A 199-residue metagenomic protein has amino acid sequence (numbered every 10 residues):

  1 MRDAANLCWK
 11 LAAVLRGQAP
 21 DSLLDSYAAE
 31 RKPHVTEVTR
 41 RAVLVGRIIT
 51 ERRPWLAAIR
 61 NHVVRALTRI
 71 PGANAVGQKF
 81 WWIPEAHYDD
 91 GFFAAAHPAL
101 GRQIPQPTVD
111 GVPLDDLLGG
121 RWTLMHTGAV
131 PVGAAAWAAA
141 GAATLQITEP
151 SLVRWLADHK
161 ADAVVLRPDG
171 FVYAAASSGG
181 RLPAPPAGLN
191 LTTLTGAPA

Functional and structural regions predicted by a protein language model:
M1-A12, L23: Extended, hydrophobic alpha-helical segments in both membrane/secreted and soluble proteins
A13-A199: Helical substrate-recognition/capping region of FAD-dependent monooxygenase/halogenase enzymes
